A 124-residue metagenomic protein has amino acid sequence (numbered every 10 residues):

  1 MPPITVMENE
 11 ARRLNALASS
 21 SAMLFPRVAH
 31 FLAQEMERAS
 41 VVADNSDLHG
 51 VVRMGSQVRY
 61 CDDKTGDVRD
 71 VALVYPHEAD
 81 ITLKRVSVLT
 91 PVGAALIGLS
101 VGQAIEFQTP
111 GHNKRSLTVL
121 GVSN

Functional and structural regions predicted by a protein language model:
M1-R53: N-terminal intrinsically disordered, low-complexity, charge/repeat-rich segments that act as generic
S40, D62-K64, H77, S123: A generic structural motif
S46, R59-Y60: Elongated, mostly alpha-helical coiled-coil "stalk/stator" tethers of large membrane protein machines
G55-Q57, K64-L117: Non-DNA-binding regulatory cores of transcription-related proteins, predominantly C-terminal effector-binding
T118-N124: Short, compositionally biased
